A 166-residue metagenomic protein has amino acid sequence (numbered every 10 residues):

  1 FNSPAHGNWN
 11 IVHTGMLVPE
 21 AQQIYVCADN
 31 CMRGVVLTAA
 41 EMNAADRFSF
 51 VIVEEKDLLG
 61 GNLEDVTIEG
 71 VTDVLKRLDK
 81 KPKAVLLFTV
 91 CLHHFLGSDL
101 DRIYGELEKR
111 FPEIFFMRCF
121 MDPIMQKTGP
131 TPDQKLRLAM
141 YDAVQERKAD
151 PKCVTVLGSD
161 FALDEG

Functional and structural regions predicted by a protein language model:
F1-G166: An N-terminal assembly and electron-transfer interface module characteristic of large anaerobic redox and radical
